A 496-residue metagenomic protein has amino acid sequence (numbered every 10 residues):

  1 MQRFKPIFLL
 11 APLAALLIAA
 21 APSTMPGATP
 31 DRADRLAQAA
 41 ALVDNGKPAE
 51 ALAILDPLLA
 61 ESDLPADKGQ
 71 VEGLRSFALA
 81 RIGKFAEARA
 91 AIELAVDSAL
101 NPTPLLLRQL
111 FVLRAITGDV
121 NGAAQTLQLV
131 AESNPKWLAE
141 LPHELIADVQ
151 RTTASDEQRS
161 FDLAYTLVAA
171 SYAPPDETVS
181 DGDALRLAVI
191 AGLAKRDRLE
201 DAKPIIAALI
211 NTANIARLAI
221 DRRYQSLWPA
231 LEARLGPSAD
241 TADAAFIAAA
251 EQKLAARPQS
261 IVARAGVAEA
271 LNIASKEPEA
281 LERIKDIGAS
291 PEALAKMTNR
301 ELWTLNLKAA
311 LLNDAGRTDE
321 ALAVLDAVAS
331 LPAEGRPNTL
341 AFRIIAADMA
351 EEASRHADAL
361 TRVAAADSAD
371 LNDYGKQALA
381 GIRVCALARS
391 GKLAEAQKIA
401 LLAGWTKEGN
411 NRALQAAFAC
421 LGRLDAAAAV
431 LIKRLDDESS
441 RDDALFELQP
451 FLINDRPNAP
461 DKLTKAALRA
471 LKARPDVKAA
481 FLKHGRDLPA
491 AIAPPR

Functional and structural regions predicted by a protein language model:
L10-A19: Bacterial N-terminal signal peptides
S23-T24, T178-V179, A191-L302, A310 (+1 more regions): Long, contiguous interaction/recruitment modules in multidomain scaffold/adaptor proteins
A28-A37, P65-E72, A99-R108, N134-V149 (+7 more regions): Generic helix N-cap/helix-start motif at coil->alpha-helix transitions
A40, F77, V112, A191 (+6 more regions): Residue-level recognition of tetratricopeptide repeat
V43-D56, A80-E93, A115-Q128, T152-A170 (+6 more regions): Helix-turn-helix repeat elements of alpha-solenoid scaffolds
P57-P65, E93-N101, Q128-K136, V168-V179 (+8 more regions): Solenoid-like repeat scaffolds
A341, I345-S354, A364-L401: Alpha-helical adaptor scaffolds
N411-R496: Long, ordered, amphipathic alpha-helical scaffolds
